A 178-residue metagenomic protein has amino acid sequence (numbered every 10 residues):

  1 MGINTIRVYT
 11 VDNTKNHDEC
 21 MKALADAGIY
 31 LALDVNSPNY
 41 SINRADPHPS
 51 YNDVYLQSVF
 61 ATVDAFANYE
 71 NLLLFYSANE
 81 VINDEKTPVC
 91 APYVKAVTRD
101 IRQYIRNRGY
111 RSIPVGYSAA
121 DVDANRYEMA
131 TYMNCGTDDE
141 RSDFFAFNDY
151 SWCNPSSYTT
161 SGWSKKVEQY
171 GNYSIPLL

Functional and structural regions predicted by a protein language model:
M1, D53-A65, A124-D138: Short, acidic/polar
M1-P47, N52, A91-G116, G171: Aromatic-lined substrate-binding rim segments of carbohydrate-active enzymes
G2, T10, F66-A67, Y76-N79 (+2 more regions): Sec/Tat-exported extracytoplasmic proteins
N4-V8, L31-V35, L73-S77, V115-Y117 (+2 more regions): Hydrophobic faces of well-ordered beta-strands that scaffold small-molecule active sites in alpha/beta enzyme cores
R7-D18, Y40-I42, S50-D53, N83-D84 (+2 more regions): Acidic-and-aromatic substrate-binding clefts and catalytic sites of carbohydrate-active enzymes
H17-A32, A61-N71, M133-E140, E168-N172: Acidic (Asp/Glu)-rich catalytic clusters
V59-V89, G116-D121: Active-site groove signature of glycoside hydrolases
T87-L178: Noncatalytic carbohydrate-binding groove/subsite architecture in carbohydrate-active enzymes
